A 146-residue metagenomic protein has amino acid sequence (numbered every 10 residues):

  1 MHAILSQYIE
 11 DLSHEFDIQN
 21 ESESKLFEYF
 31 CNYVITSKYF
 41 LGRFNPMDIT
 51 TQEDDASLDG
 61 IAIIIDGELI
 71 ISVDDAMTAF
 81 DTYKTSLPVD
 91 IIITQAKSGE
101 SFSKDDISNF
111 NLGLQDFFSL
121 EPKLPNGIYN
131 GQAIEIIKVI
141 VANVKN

Functional and structural regions predicted by a protein language model:
M1-N146: Mixed-charge (Asp/Glu-Lys/Arg
